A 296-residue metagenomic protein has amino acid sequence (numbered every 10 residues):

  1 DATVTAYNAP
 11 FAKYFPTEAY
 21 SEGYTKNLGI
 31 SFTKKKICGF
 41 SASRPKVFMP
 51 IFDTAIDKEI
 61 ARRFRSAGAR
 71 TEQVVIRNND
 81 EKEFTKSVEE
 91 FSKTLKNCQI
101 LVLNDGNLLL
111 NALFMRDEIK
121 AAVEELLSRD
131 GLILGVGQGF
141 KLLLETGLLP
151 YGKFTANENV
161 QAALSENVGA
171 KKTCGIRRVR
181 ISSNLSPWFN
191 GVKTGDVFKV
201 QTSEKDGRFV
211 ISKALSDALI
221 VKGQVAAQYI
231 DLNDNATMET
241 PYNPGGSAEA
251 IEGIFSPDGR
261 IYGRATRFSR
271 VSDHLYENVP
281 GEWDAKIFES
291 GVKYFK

Functional and structural regions predicted by a protein language model:
D1-Y151, S165-T173, R180, V210 (+4 more regions): N-terminal beta1-alpha1 cap of cysteine-dependent amidohydrolase-like domains
P45, T194-V197, S256-I261: Beta-strand-turn-beta hairpins that frame and shape the catalytic cleft of phosphate-ester-processing enzymes
V47-F48, K199-S203, Y262-T266: Active-site-proximal beta-strand elements of phosphoester/diester hydrolases
L148-A248: Pocket-forming structural segment of enzyme catalytic cores
G246-P257, G263: Glycine-rich active-site loops that engage anionic ligands at enzyme catalytic sites
